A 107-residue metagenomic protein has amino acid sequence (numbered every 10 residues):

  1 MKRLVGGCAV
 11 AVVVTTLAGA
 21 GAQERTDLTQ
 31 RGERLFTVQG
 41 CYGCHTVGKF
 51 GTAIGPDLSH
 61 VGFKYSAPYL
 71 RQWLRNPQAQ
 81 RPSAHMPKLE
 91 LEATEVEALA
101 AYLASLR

Functional and structural regions predicted by a protein language model:
M1-D27, R107: N-terminal export/targeting leaders of redox proteins
A11, G21, Q30-E33, S59 (+1 more regions): Generic anion/oxyanion-binding catalytic loop in active/binding sites
A18-F36, T52, P56: Electrostatic cytochrome c docking/interface patches
G32, V38-V47, L70, L99-L103: The canonical Cys-X-X-Cys-His
E33-Y42, G51, S59, Y65: Sequence context surrounding c-type heme c attachment/ligation sites in exported
T52-R107: Extracytoplasmic electron-transfer domains, predominantly the class I c-type cytochrome c fold
